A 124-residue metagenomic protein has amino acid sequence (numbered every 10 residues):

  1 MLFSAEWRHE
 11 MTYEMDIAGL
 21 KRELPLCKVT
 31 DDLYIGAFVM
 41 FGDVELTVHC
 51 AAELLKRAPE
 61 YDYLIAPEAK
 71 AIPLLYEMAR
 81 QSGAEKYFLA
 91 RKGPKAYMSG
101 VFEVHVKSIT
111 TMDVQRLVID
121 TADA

Functional and structural regions predicted by a protein language model:
L2-Y61: Active-site-facing substrate-recognition patch
A51-E53, L74-L75, Q115-T121: A generic local structural motif
A58-D62, S82-E85: Short glycine/proline-enriched coil/turn segments at helix->beta-strand junctions
Y61-A69: Short glycine-rich phosphate-binding loop at a beta-alpha junction
K70-P73, P94-A96: Short, catalytically relevant binding-site loops at active-site mouths
L74-G83: Short Gly/Thr/Asp-enriched flexible loops that form oxyanion-binding sites at enzyme active sites
E85-A124: Short, glycine/charge-rich flexible loops or terminal/linker lids adjacent to PRPP-binding catalytic cores
